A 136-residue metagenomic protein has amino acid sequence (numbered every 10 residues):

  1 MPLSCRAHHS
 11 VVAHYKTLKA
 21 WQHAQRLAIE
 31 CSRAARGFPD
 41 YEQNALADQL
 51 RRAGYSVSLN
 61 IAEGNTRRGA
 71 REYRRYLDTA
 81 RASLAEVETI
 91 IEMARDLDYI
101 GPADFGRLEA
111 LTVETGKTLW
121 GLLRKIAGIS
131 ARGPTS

Functional and structural regions predicted by a protein language model:
M1-S136: Amphipathic alpha-helical assembly/interaction segments
